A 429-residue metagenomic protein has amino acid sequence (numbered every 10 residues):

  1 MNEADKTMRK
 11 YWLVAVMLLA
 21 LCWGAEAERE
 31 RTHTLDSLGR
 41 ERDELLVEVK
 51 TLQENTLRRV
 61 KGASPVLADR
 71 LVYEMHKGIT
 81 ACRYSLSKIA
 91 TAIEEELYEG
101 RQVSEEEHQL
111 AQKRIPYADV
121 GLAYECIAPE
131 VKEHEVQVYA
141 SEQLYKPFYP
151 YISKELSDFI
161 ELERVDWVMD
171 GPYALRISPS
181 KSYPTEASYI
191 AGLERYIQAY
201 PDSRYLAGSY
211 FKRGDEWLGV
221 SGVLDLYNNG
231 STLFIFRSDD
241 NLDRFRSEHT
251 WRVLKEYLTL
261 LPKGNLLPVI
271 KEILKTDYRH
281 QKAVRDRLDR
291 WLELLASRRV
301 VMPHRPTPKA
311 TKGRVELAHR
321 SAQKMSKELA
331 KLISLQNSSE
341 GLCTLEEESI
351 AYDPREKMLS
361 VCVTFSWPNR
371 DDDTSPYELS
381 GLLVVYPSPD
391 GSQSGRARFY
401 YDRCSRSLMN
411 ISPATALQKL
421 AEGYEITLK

Functional and structural regions predicted by a protein language model:
M1-R9: N-terminal secretory signal peptides that target proteins for export/translocation
R9-A15: Sec-dependent signal peptide recognition, specifically the positively charged N-region followed immediately by
M17-G24: Hydrophobic h-region of N-terminal signal peptides that target proteins for export in Gram-negative bacteria
R29-K309: Acidic, polar-rich low-complexity tracts and alpha-helical solenoid repeat scaffolds
R287, Y401-K429: C-terminal partner/receptor-binding element of secreted or periplasmic proteins
T311-L342, P413-A416, L420-A421: Short, non-transmembrane alpha-helical segments in secretory-pathway proteins
K357-W367, Y377-L379, G395: A short hydrophobic beta-strand element
D373-F399: A short, surface-exposed beta-strand/turn
